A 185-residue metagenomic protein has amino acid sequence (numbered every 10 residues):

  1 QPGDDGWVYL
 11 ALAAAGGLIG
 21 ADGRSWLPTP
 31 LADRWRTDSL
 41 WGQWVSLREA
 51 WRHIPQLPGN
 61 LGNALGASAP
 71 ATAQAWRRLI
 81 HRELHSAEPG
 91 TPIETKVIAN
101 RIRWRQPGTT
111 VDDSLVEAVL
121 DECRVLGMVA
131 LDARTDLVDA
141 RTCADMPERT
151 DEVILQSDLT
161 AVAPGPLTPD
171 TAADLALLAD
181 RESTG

Functional and structural regions predicted by a protein language model:
Q1-G16, G20, T109-L126: Short amphipathic alpha-helical interaction segments
D4-V8, A14-T37, Q43, I54: Domain-level detector for long, ordered catalytic/regulatory cores in large eukaryotic signaling and trafficking
L40, V45-G185: Extended alpha-helical interface modules used as scaffolds for assembling large macromolecular complexes
